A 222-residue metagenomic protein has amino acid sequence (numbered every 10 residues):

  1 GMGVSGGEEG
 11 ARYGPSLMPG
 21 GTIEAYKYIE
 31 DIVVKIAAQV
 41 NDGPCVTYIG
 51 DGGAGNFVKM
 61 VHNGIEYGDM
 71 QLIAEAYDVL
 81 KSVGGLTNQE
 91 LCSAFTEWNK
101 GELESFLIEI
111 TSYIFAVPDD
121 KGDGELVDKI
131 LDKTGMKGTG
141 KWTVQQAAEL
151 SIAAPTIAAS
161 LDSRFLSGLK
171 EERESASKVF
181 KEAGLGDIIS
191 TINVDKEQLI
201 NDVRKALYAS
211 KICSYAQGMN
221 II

Functional and structural regions predicted by a protein language model:
G1-S93, K100-E125, K129, S167-V194: Rossmann-fold dinucleotide-binding core
S93-W98, T156-S160: Solvent-exposed, charged interface segments at domain starts and junctions
L126-S214: A conserved active-site cap/scaffold subdomain adjacent to cofactor or substrate pockets
